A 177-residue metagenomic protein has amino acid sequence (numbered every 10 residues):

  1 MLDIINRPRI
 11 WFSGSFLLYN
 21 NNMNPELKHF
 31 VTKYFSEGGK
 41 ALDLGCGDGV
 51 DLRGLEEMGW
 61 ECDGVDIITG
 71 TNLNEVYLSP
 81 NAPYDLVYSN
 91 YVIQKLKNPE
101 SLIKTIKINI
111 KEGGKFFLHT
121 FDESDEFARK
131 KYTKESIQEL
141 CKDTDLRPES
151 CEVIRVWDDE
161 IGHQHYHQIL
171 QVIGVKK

Functional and structural regions predicted by a protein language model:
N20-G38: Conserved alpha-helix/loop element of class I SAM-dependent methyltransferases that forms part of the SAM/SAH-binding
G38-G47: Conserved class I S-adenosyl-L-methionine
D63-S79: Adenosine-cofactor binding site in Rossmann-like domains, unifying the SAM/SAH pocket of S-adenosylmethionine-dependent
Y88: A conserved beta-strand element that flanks and buttresses the S-adenosyl-L-methionine
Y91-K95: Short catalytic micro-motifs in class I SAM-dependent methyltransferases
E100-E112: A short glycine-rich, Lys/Arg-flanked "PGG" loop and its adjoining helix->strand segment in the class I
G114-F121: Conserved beta-strand signature within the Rossmann-like core of class I S-adenosyl-L-methionine
K130-D145, S150: Short alpha-helix
